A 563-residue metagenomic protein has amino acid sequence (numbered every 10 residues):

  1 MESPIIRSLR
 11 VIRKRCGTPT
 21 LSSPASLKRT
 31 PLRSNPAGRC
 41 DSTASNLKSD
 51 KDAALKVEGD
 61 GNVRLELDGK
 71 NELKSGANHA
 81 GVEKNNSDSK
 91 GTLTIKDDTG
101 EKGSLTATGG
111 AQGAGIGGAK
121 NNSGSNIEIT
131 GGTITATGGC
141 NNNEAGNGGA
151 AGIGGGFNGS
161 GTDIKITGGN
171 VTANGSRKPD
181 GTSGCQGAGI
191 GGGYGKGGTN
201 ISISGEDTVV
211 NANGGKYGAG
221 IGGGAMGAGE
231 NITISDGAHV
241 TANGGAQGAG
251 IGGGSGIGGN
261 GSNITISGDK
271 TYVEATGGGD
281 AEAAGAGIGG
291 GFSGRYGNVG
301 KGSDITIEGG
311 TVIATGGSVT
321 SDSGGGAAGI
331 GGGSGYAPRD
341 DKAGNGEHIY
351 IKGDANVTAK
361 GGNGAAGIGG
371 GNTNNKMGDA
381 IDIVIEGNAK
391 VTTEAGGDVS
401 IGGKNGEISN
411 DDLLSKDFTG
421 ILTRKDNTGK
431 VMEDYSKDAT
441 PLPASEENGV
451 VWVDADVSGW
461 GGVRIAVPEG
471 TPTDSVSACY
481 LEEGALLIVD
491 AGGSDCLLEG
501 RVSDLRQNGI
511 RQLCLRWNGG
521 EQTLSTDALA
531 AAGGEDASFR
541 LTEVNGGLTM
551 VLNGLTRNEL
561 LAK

Functional and structural regions predicted by a protein language model:
M1-N448, V453: A composition-driven surface/loop motif
S22-P24, N35, T43, S49-K51 (+2 more regions): Long, contiguous ectodomains of secretory-pathway proteins
